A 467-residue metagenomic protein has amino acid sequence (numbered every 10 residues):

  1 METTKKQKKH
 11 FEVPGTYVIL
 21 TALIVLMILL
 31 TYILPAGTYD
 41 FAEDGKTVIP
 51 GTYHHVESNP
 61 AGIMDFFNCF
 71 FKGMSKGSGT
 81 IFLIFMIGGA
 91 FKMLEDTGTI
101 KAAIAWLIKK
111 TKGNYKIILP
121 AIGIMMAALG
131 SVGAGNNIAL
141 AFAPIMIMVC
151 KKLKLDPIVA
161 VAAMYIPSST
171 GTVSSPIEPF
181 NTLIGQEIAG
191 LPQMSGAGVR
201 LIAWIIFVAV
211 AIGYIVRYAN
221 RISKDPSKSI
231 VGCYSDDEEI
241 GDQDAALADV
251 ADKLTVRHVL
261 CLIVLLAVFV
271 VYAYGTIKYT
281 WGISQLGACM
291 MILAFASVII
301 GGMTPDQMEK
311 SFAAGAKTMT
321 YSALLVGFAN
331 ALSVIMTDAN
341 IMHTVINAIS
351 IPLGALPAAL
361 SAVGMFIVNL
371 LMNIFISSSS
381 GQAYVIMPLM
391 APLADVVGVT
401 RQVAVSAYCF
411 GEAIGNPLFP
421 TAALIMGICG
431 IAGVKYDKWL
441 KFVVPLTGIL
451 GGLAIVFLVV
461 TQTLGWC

Functional and structural regions predicted by a protein language model:
M1-I19, Y39-G51, G198-S311, K435 (+2 more regions): Long, contiguous bundles of hydrophobic transmembrane helices that form the permeation core of multi-pass
K6-T16, I147-C233, V250-V259, T400 (+2 more regions): Membrane-core helix-loop-helix motifs of multi-pass transport proteins
P14, L353-C467: C-terminal transmembrane helix pair
T16-V25, P50-K101, W281-T344: Core transmembrane alpha-helical segments of multi-pass membrane transporters/permeases
Y17-I33, I84-K92, M125-L129, G171 (+6 more regions): Hydrophobic core segments of alpha-helical transmembrane domains in multi-pass membrane transport and ion-translocation
S75-I81, I108-A121, L153-V159, V259 (+3 more regions): Membrane-interfacial loop-to-helix junctions in multi-pass transporters
K76-T80, F91-A102, L129-A141, G171-E178 (+5 more regions): Short helix-coil transition sites and intra-membrane helix breaks within transmembrane domains of multi-pass
F85, G113-I145, V326-A331, M336 (+3 more regions): Hydrophobic alpha-helical transmembrane segments of multi-pass integral membrane proteins, predominantly secondary
